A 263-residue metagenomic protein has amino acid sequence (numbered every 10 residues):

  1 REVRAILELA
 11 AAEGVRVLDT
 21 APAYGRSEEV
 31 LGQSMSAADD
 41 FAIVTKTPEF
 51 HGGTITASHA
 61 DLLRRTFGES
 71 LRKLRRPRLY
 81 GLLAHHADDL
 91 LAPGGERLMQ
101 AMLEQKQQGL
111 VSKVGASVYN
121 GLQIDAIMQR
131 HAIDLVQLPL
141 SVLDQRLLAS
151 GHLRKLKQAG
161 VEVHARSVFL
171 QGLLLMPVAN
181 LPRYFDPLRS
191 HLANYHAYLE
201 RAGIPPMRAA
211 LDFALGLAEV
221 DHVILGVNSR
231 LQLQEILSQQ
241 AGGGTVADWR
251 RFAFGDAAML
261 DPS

Functional and structural regions predicted by a protein language model:
R1-A10, S58-L74, Y119-A126, A210: Short, acidic/polar
R1-A42: N-terminal binding-site loop/beta-alpha segment at the start of enzyme catalytic domains that lines or forms
L18, L79, V114: Glycine-centered flexible beta-alpha turn that most often forms the glycine-rich phosphate-binding loop
A21-E29, F50-T54, D89-P93, V142-L148: Acidic-and-aromatic substrate-binding clefts and catalytic sites of carbohydrate-active enzymes
G32-A42, L71-P77, I127-H131, R154-Q158: Acidic (Asp/Glu)-rich catalytic clusters
D40-G53, A84-H85: A short, structured active-site edge motif that brings together acidic residues
L71-L90: Active-site groove signature of glycoside hydrolases
A87-D261: Beta/alpha (TIM)-barrel catalytic core signal, keyed to glycine-rich beta->alpha loops juxtaposed to Asp/Glu that bind
